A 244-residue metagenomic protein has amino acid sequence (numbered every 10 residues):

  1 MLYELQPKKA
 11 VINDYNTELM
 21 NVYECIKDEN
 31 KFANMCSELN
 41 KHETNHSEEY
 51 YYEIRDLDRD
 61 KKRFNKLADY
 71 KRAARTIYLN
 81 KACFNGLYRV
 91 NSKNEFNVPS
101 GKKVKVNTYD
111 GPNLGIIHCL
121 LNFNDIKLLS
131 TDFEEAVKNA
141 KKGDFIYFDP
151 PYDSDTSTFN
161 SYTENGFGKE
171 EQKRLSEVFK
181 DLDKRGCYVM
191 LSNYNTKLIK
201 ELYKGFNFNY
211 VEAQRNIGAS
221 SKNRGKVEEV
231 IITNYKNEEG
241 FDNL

Functional and structural regions predicted by a protein language model:
M1-T44: Conserved S-adenosyl-L-methionine
L2-Q6, K138-A140, L198-G205: Short loop/helix-cap segments at secondary-structure boundaries that form the rim of catalytic
P7, K141-G143, G186: A general structural motif
N13, L129-T131, F148, L191-Y194: Short His-Asn-centered micro-motif
N16-M20, E134, T196-K197: Alpha-helix N-cap/helix-start and coil->helix boundary motif
D28-Y147, P151-N160, R174, K180 (+1 more regions): SAM-dependent nucleic-acid methyltransferase catalytic core
D153, E164-L244: Long, positively charged, glycine-interspersed low-complexity recognition regions
